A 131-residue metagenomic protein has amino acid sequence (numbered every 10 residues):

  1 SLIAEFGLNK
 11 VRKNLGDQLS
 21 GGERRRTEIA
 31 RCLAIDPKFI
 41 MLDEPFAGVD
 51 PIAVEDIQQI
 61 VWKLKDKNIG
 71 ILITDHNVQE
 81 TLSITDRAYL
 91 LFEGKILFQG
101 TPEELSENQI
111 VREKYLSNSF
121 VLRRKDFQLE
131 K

Functional and structural regions predicted by a protein language model:
S1-V11, Q59-W62: Conserved ABC ATPase "signature" region
L15-L19, E23: Conserved ABC ATPase signature
I29: Hydrophobic anchor residue at the start of the ABC signature
D36: Conserved catalytic motifs of ABC-family nucleotide-binding domains
I40-E44: Catalytic Walker B motif of ABC-type/P-loop ATPase nucleotide-binding domains
E55-K67: Helical segment within the ABC ATPase nucleotide-binding domain
